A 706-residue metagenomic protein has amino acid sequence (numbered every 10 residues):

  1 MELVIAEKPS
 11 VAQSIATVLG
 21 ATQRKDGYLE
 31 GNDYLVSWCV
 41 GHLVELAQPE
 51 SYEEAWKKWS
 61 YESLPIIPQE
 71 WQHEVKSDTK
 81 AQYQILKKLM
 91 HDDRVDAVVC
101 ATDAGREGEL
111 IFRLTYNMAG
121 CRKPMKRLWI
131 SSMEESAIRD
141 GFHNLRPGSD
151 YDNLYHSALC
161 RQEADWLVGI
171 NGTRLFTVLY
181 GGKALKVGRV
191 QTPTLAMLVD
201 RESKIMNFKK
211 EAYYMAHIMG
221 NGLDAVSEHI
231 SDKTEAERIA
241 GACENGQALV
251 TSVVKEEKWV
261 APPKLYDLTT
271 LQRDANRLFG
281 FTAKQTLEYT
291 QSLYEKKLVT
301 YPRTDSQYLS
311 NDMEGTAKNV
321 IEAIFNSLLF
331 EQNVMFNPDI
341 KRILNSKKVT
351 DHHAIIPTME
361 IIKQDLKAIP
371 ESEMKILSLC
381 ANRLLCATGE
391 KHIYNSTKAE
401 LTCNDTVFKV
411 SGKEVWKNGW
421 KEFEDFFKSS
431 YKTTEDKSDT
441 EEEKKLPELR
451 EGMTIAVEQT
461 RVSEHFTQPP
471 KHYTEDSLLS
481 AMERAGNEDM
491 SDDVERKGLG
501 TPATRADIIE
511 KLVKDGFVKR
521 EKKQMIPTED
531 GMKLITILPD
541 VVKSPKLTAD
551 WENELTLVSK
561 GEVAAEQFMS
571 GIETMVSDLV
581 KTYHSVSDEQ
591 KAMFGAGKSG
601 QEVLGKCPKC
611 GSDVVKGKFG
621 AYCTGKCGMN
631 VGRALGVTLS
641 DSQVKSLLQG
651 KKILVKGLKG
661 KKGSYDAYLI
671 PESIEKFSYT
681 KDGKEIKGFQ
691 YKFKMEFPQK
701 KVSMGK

Functional and structural regions predicted by a protein language model:
M1, A101-A104, G181-A184, K255-K264 (+3 more regions): Conserved short loop/turn motifs at secondary-structure junctions
M1-Q162, W166, K432, P469: Intrinsically disordered, low-complexity regulatory segments
E2-L3, K25, T79, M90 (+2 more regions): Basic, low-complexity terminal or inter-domain segments flanking catalytic cores
P9-A16, D33-V36, V40, K76-K87 (+18 more regions): Amphipathic alpha-helical transducer elements in NTP-driven molecular machines
V11-A16, Y180-A212, H217, D224 (+5 more regions): NTP-handling and nucleic-acid-processing catalytic cores
D93, A137-G220, K255-W259: C-terminal or mid-to-C-terminal helical accessory/interaction module adjacent to the motor/catalytic core
K233-Y266, Q272: Metal- or metallocofactor-binding catalytic centers and their adjacent structured scaffolds across diverse enzyme
